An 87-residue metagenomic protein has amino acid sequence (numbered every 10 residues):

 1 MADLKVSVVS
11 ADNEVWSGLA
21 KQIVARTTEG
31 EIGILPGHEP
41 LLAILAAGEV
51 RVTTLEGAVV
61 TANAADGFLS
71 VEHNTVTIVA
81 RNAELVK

Functional and structural regions predicted by a protein language model:
M1-D3: Extreme N-terminus of proteins, especially the signal/transit-peptide cleavage junction and the first residues
K5-K87: Compact, glycine-rich, soluble single-domain proteins
